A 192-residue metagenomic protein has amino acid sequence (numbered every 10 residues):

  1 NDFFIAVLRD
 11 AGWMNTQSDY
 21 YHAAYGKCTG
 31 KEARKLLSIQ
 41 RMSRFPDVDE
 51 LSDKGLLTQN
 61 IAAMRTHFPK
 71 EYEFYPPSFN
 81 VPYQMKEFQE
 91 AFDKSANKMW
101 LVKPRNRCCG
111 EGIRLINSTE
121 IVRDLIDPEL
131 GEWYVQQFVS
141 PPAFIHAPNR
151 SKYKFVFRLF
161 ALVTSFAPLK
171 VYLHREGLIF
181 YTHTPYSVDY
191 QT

Functional and structural regions predicted by a protein language model:
N1-M99, N106-C108, S118-L125: Conserved N-proximal alpha/beta basic substrate-recognition cap immediately N-terminal to, or forming the N-lobe
K94-T192: Catalytic core of tubulin tyrosine ligase-like
